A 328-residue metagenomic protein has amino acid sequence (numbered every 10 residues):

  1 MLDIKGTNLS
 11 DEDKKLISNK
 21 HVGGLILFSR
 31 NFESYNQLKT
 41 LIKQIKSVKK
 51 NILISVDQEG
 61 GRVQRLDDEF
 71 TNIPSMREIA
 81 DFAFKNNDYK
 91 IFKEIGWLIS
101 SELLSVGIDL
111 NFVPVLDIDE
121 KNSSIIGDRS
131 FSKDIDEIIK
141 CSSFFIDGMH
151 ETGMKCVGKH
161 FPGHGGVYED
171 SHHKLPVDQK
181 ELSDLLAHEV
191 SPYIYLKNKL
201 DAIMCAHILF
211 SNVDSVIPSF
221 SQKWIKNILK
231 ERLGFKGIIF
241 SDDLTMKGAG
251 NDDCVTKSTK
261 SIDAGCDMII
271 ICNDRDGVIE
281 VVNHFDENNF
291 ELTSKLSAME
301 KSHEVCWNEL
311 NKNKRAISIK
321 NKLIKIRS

Functional and structural regions predicted by a protein language model:
M1-I54, Q58, R62-F70, I326-S328: N-terminal hydrophobic targeting/anchoring segments and the immediately downstream early-domain regions of hydrolases
L2, R30-I45, Q64, S143-H150 (+2 more regions): Second-shell residues forming the walls of enzyme active-site clefts
I4-N19, I91-E102, A187-Y193, D252-K260: Short, acidic/polar
V22-R30, D109-V115, G265-I269: Divalent metal-dependent hydrolysis catalytic cores, especially in the metallo-beta-lactamase
E33-T40, F82-S101, K133-C141, S183-A187: Glycine-rich anion/phosphate-binding loops
V48-P74, I95-I118, I146-P162: Glycine-rich, aromatic-flanked loop segments that form ligand/cofactor-binding clefts across common enzyme folds
D67-A83, K121-F131, D170-H173: Surface-exposed, active-site-proximal loop segments in enzymatic domains
F290-T293, K301-S328: A short C-terminal boundary segment appended to hydrolase-like catalytic domains
